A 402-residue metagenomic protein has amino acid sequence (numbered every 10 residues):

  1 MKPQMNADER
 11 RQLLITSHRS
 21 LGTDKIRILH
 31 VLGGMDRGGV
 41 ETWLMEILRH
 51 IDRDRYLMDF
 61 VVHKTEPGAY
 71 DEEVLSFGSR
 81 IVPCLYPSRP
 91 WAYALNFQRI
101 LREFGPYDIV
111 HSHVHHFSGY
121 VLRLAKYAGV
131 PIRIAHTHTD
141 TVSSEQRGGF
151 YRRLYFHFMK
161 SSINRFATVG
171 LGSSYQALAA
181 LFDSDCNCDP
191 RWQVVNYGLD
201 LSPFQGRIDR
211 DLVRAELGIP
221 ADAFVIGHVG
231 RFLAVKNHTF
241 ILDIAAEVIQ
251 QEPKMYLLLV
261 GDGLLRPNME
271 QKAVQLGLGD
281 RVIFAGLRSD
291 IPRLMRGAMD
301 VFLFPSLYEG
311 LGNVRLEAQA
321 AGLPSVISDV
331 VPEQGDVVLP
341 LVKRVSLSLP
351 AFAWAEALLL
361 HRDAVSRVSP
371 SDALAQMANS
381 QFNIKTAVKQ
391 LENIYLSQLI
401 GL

Functional and structural regions predicted by a protein language model:
L14, F97, Q205-I219: A short helix/loop element that forms part of the nucleotide-sugar donor recognition site in Leloir-type
K25-I26, H30-A92, L264-R266, I394: N-terminal strand-loop element at the rim of the active site of nucleotide-sugar-dependent glycosyltransferases
G39, S366-L402: A charged, aromatic-enriched C-terminal amphipathic alpha-helix characteristic of glycosyltransferases across folds
R53-D59, A215-E216, P220-F224, H238-F284 (+1 more regions): A conserved nucleotide-sugar
S112-S118, T137: Short His-centered aromatic/hydrophobic patch
N164-G206, R210: A short, active-site helix/loop in glycosyltransferases that binds the activated sugar's phosphate group
L287, L307: Aromatic "clamp/platform" in nucleotide-sugar-dependent glycosyltransferases that forms part of the donor/acceptor
Q334-V365: Change "using UDP/GDP/dTDP sugars" to "using nucleotide sugars
